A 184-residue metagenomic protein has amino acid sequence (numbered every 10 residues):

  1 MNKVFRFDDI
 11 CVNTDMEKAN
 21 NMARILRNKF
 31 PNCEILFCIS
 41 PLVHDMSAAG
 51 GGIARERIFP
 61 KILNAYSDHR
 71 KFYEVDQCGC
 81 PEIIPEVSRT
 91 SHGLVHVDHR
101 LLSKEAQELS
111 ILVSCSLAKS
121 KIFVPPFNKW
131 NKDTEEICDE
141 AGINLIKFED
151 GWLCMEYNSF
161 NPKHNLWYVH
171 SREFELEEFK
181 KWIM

Functional and structural regions predicted by a protein language model:
M1-K71, K119-S120: Active-site beta->alpha N-cap acidic-glycine motif
M1-M16, K132-M184: C-terminal active-site subregion of NodB/CE4 polysaccharide deacetylases
N2-N13, D76-P81, G93-V95, A118-N131: Active-site groove signature of glycoside hydrolases
F7-D9, F37-V43, Q77-P81, V124-F127 (+2 more regions): A cross-domain feature marking catalytic cores of carbohydrate-active enzymes and several ubiquitous metabolic/repair
M16, E56, L101-L109, L176: Non-membrane alpha-helical structural segments and their capping/turn regions in soluble enzymes
A19-A23, F59-Y66, E108-C115, E135 (+1 more regions): Generic structural signal for well-ordered alpha-helices, preferentially at hydrophobic/aromatic core positions
G79-S110: Glycine-rich phosphate-binding "P-loop"
D98-N158: Catalytic domains of cell-wall/extracellular-matrix polysaccharide-remodeling enzymes, centered on de-N-acetylation
